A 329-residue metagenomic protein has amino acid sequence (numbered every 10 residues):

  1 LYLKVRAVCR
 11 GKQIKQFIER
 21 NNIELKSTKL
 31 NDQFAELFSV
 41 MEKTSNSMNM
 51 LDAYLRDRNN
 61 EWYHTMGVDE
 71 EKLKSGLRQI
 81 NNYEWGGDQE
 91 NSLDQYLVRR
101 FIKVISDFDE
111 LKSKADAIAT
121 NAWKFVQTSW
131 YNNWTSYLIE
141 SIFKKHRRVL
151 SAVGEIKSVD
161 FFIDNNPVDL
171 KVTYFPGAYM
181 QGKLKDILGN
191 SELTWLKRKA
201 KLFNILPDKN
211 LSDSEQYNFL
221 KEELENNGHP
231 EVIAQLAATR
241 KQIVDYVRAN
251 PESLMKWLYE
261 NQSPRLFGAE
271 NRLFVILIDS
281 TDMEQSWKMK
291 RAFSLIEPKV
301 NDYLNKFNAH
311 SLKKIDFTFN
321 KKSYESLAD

Functional and structural regions predicted by a protein language model:
L1-K157, T173-D329: Nucleic-acid endonuclease domains
F161, N166-V172: Conserved catalytic cores of phosphodiester-cleaving nucleases, focusing on short active-site segments
